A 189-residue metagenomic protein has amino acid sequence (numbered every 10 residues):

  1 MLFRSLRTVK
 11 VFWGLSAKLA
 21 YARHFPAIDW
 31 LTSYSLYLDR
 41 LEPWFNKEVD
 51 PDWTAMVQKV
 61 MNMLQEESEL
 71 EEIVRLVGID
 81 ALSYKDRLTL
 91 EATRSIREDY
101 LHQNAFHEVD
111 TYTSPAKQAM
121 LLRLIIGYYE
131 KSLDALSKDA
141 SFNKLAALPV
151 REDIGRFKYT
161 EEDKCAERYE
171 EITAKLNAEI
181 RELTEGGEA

Functional and structural regions predicted by a protein language model:
M1-V150: P-loop NTPase catalytic core
L136-A189: C-terminal amphipathic alpha-helical interaction region
